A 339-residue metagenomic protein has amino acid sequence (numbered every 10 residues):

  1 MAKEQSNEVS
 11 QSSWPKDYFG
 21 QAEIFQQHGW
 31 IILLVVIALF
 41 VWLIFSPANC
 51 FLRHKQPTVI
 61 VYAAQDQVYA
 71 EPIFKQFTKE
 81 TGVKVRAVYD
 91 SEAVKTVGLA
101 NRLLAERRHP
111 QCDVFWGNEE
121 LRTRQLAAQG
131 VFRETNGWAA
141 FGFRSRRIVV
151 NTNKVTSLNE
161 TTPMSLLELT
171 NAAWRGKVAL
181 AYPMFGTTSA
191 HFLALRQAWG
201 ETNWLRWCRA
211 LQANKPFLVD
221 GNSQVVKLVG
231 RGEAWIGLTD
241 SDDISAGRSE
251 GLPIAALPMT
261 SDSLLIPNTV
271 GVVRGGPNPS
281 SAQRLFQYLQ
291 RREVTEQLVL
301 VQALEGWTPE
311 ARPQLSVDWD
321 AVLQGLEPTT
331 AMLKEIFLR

Functional and structural regions predicted by a protein language model:
M1-F25: N-terminal Lys/Arg-rich, disordered targeting/topogenic segments
Y18, A22-L33, V41-Q125: Early extracytoplasmic/lumenal segment of secretory-pathway proteins
Q56, A64-E71, D90-G98, Q111-E233: Extracytoplasmic ligand-binding site segments that recognize negatively charged/polar headgroups
L121-Q125, G230, A234-P253: A ligand-binding cleft/hinge motif common to bilobed small-molecule-binding domains
F143-R144, W207-Q212, L218-V219, E250-G276: Periplasmic-binding protein-like
R147-K154, I266-S281, Q297: A bilobed periplasmic-binding-protein/Venus flytrap-type ligand-binding module shared by bacterial periplasmic
V273-A321: Mature extracytoplasmic/periplasmic domains
P309-R339: Extracellular/periplasmic bilobal clamshell ligand-binding domains
